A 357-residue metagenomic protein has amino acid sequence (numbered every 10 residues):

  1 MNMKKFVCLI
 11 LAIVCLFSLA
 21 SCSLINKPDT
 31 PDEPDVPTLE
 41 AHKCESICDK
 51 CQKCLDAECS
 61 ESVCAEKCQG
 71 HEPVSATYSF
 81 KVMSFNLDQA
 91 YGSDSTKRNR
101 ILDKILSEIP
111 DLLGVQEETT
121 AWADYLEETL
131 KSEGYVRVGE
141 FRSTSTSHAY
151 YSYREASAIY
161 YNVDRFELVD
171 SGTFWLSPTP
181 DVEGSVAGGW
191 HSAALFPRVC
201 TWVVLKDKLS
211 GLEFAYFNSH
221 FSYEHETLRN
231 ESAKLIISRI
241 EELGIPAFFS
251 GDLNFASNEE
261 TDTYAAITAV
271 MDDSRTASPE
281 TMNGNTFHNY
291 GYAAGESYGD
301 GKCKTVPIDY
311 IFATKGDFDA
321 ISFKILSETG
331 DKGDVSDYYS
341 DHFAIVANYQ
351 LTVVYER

Functional and structural regions predicted by a protein language model:
M1-F6, I10-L11, S23: Positively charged n-region of N-terminal signal peptides that target proteins for export
S18-S21: C-terminal motif of bacterial Sec signal peptides marking the signal peptidase cleavage site
S23-N26, P31-P34, A65-S132, R142-E155 (+1 more regions): N-terminal, active-site-proximal structural segment of metallo-dependent hydrolase catalytic domains
K43-H71: Secreted, short cysteine-rich peptides and small extracellular cysteine-rich domains stabilized by multiple disulfide
F80-L87, I101-E127, Y160, V203 (+7 more regions): Active-site beta-strand/loop signature of hydrolases that rely on acidic residues for catalysis
L87-G92, E118-W122, R142-T146, R165-F166 (+5 more regions): Solvent-exposed loop/turn segments at secondary-structure junctions within structured extracellular/periplasmic domains
E117-E213, K324-I325: Structured beta-strand-rich core segments of catalytic domains in phosphoester-bond hydrolases
T227, I240-A247, F255-R357: Metal-dependent phosphoester-hydrolase catalytic domains
